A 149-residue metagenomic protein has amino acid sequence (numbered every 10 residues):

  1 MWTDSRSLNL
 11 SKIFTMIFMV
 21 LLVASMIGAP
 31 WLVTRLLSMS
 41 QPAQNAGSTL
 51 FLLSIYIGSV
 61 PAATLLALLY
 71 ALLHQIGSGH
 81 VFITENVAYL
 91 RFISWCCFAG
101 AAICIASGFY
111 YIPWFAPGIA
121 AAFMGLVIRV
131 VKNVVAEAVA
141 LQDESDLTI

Functional and structural regions predicted by a protein language model:
W2-M19: Alpha-helical transmembrane segments and their helix-start/interface "positive-inside/aromatic belt" motifs in integral
T15-M26, A62-L68, F98-C104: Helical transmembrane-bundle signal
M26-S59: Membrane-helix boundary elements
A63-T84: Membrane-helix interface/capping segments
L69-I76, V127-I149: Cytosolic juxtamembrane helix at the C-terminal end of the final transmembrane segment
V81-I93: Short, amphipathic, aromatic/basic-enriched membrane-interface segments that mark the entry/exit of transmembrane
R91-P113: Hydrophobic alpha-helical transmembrane segments of integral membrane proteins
Y110-A122: Short, aromatic-rich membrane-interface segments at the entry and exit of alpha-helical transmembrane domains
